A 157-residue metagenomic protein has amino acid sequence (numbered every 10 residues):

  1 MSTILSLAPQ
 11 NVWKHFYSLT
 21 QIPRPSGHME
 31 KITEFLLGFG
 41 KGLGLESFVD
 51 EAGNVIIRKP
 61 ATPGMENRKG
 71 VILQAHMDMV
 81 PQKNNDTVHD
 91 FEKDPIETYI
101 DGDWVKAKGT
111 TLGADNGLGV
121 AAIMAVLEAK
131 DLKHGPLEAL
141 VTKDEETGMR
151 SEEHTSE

Functional and structural regions predicted by a protein language model:
S2, P23, G109, G113: Short, flexible active-site loop motifs that bind/organize anionic cofactors or intermediates
T3-D103: Acidic/His- and Gly-rich active-site-bordering loop/insert found across diverse amide/peptide-bond hydrolases
M65-P136, V141, E146, S156: Active-site metal-coordination/substrate-binding segment of hydrolases, especially metallo-dependent peptidases
S151-E152: Short beta-alpha junctions and helix-cap segments that line functional grooves
